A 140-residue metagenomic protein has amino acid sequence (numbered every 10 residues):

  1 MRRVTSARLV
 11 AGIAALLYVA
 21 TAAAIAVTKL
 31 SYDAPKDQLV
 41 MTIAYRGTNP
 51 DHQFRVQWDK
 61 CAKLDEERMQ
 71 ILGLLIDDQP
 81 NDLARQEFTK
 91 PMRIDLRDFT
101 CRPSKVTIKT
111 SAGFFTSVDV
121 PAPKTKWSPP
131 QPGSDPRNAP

Functional and structural regions predicted by a protein language model:
M1-I13: Bacterial N-terminal signal peptides that target proteins for export
V19-A22: N-terminal signal peptide c-region/cleavage motif recognized by signal peptidases
I25-K63: Short, surface-exposed binding/anchoring microloops in extracellular/periplasmic proteins
A34, N49, C61-M69, R97-S104: A short, structured loop/turn motif at beta-sheet edges
Y45-G47, V56-K60, D77-Q79, D98-T100 (+2 more regions): A mature extracytoplasmic/lumenal domain signature
K60-L83: Extracellular lectin-like interaction modules
L75-V106, S111: Short, solvent-exposed, Trp/other aromatic-anchored flexible loops in extracytoplasmic proteins
C101-P140: C-terminal partner/receptor-binding element of secreted or periplasmic proteins
